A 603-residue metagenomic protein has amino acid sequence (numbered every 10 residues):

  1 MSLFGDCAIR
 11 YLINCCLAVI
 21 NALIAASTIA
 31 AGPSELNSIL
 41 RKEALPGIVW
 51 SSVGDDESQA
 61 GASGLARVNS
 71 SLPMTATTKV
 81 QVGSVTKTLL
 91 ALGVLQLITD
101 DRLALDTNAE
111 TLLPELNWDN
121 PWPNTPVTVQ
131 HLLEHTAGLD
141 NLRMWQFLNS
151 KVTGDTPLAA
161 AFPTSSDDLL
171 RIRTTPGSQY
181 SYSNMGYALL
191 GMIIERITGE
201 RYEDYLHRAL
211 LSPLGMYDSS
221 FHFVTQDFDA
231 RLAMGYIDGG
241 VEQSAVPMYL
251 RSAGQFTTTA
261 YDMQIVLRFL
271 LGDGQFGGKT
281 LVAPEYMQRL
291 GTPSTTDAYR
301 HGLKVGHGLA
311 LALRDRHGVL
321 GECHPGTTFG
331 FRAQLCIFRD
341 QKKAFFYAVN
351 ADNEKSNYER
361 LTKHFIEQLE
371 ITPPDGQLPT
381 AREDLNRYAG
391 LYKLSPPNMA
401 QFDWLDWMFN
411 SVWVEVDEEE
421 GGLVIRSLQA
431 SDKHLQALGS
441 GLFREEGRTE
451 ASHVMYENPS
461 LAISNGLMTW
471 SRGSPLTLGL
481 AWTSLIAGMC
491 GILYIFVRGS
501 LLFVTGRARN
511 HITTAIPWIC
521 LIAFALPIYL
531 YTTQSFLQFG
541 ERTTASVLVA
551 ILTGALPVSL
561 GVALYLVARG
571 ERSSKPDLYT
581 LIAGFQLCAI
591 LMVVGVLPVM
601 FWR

Functional and structural regions predicted by a protein language model:
S2-V19: Bacterial N-terminal signal peptides that target proteins for export
A25-A26: N-terminal signal peptide c-region/cleavage motif recognized by signal peptidases
A31-G61, E200, D204-H207, S244-G506: Catalytic loop of the DD-peptidase/beta-lactamase superfamily, centered on the K-T-G motif and neighboring
P33-V80, R102-A104, T111-L112, N117-P121 (+2 more regions): Short, conserved catalytic-motif segment at the N-terminal edge
W50, D56, Q81-A109, Y187-E195 (+2 more regions): Active-site SXXK
A62-V68, P121-R339: Short, surface-exposed loop or secondary-structure junction motifs that flank catalytic or metal-binding residues
T77, Q81, V85, S181 (+1 more regions): Replace "multi-pass membrane enzymes" with "multi-pass membrane proteins
A481, T505-R603: Alpha-helical transmembrane segments forming the membrane-embedded cores of inner-membrane proteins across
